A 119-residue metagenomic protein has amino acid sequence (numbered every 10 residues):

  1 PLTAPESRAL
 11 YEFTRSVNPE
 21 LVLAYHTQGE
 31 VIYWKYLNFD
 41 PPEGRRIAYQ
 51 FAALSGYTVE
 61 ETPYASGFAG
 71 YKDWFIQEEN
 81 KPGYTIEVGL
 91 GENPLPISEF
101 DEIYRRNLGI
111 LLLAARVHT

Functional and structural regions predicted by a protein language model:
P1-T119: Metallocarboxypeptidase
